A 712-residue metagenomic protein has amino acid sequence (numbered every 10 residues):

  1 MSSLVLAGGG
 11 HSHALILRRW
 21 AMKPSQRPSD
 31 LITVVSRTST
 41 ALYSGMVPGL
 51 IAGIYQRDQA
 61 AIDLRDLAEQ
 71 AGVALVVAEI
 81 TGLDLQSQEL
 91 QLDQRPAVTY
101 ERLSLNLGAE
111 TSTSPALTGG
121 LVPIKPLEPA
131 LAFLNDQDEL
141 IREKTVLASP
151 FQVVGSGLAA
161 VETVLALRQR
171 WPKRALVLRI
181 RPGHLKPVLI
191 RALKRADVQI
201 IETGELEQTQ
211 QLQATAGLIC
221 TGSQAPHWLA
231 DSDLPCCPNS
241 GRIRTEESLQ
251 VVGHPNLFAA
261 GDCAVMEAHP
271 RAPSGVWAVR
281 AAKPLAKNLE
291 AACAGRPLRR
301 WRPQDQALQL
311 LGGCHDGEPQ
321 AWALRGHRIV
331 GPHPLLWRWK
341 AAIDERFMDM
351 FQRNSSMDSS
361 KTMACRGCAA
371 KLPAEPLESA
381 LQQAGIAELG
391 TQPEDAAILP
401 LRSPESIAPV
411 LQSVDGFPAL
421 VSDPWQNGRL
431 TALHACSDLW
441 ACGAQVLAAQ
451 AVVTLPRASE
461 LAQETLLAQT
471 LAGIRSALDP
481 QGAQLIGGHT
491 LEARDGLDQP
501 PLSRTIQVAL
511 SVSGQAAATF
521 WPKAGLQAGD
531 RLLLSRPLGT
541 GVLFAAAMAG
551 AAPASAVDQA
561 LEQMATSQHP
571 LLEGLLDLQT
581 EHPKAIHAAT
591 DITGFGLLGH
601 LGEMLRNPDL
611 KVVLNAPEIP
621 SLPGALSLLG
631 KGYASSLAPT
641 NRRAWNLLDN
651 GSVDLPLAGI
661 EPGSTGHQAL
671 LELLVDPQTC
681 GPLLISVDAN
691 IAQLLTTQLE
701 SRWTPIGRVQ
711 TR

Functional and structural regions predicted by a protein language model:
S2-A74, F151-V153, L158-V188: Beta1-alpha1 glycine-rich phosphate/pyrophosphate-binding loop at the start of Rossmann-like nucleotide-binding domains
Q70-Q152, L218: FAD-binding core/adjacent interface of flavoenzyme oxidoreductases
L75-G82, V98, Q169-E247: A Rossmann-like FAD-binding core segment of flavoenzymes
G119-T145, Q211-V279: FAD-site-proximal beta/loop scaffold in flavoenzymes
A281-S359: C-terminal, flexible cofactor-proximal segment of oxidoreductases
S359-C442, A493-G496, R531-L532, S701-W703 (+1 more regions): N-terminal glycine-rich phosphate/pyrophosphate-binding loops that anchor nucleotide-derived ligands and cofactors
R402, V410-Q412, G416-V421, Q445-A552 (+1 more regions): Glycine-rich anion-binding loops of enzyme active sites
A458-Q484, L491-V508, D577-I586, T590-R712: Glycine-/charge-enriched secondary-structure boundary and capping motifs
